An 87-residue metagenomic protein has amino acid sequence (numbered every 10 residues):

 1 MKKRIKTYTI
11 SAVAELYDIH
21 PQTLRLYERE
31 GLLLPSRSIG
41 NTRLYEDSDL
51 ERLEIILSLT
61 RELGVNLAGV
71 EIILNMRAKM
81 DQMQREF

Functional and structural regions predicted by a protein language model:
M1-S58, E62: Basic helix-turn-helix/winged-helix DNA-binding cores and closely related short helical interaction motifs
L59-F87: Long, leucine- and charge-enriched amphipathic alpha-helices that form heptad-repeat coiled-coil/leucine-zipper-like
